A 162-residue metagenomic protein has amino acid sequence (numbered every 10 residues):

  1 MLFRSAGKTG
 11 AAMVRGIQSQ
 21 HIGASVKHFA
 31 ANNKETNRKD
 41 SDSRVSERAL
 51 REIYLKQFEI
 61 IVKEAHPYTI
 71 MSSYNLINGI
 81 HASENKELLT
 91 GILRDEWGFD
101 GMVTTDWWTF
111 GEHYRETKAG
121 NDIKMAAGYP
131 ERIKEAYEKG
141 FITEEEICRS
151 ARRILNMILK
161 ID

Functional and structural regions predicted by a protein language model:
M1-D162: Glycoside hydrolase catalytic-domain context in secreted enzymes
